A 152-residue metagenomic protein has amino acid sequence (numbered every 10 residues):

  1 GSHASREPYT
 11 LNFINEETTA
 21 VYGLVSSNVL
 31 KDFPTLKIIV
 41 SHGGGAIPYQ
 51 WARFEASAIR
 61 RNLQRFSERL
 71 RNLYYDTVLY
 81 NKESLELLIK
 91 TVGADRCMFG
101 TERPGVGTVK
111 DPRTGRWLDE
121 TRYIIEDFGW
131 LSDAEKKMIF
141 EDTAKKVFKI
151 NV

Functional and structural regions predicted by a protein language model:
S2-N28, F33, K37-V152: H/E-rich (His + Asp/Glu) clusters that bind or coordinate divalent metals
